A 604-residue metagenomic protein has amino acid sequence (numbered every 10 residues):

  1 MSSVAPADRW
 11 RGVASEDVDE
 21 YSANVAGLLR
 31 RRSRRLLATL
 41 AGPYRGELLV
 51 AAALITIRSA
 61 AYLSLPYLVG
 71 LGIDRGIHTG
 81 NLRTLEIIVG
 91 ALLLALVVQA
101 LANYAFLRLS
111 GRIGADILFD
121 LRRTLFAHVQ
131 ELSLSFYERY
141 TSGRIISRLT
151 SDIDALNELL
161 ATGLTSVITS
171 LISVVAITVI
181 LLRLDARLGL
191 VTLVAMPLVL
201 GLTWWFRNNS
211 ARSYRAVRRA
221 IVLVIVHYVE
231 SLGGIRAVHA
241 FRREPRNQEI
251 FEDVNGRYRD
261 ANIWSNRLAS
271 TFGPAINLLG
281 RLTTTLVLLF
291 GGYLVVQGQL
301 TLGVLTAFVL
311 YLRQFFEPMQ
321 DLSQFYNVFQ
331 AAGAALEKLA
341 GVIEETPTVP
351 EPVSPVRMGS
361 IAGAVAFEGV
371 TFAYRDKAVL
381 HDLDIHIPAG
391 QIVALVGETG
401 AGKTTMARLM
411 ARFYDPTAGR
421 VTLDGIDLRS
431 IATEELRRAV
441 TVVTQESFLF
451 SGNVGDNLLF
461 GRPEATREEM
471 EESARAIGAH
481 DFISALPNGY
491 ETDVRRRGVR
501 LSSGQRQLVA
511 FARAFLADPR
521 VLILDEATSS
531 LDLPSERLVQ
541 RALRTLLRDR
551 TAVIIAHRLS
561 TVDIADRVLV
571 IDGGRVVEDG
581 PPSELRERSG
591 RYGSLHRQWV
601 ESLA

Functional and structural regions predicted by a protein language model:
M1-L63, I77, N81-V89, F106-S110 (+8 more regions): Membrane-integrated ABC transporters
L29-S33, A41-Y44, F106, S110-G114 (+3 more regions): Juxtamembrane loop-to-helix connectors within ABC transporter transmembrane domains
E47-I57, A91, T162-A216, V287-L300 (+1 more regions): Transmembrane helices of ABC transporter permease
T56-S64, L96-Y104, L156-L159, G163-V175 (+3 more regions): Hydrophobic alpha-helical transmembrane bundles that constitute the permease/transmembrane domains of multi-pass
R123, H128, Y140-G143, A216-W264 (+1 more regions): Loop segments that connect adjacent transmembrane helices in multi-pass transporters
V129, F251, L339, F367: Conserved catalytic Walker-motif region of ABC-type ATPase nucleotide-binding domains
R243, R267, T284, Q314-E344: Cytosolic ends of transmembrane helices, especially the final helix of ABC transmembrane type-1 domains
E351-P352, M358-A604: ABC-type nucleotide-binding domain
